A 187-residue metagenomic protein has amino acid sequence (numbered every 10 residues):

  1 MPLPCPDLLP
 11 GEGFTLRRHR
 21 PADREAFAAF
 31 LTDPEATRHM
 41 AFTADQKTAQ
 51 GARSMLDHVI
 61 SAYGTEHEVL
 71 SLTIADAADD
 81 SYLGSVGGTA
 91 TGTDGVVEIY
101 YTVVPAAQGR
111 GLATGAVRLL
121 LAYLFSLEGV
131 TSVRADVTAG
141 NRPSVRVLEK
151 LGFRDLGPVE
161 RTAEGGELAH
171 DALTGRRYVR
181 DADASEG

Functional and structural regions predicted by a protein language model:
M1-R38, S71-G187: Acyl-donor (CoA/ACP) binding surface of acyl/acetyltransferases
T37-H58, L70: Conserved GNAT-fold acetyl-CoA-binding loop/helix
D57-S61, A122: Surface-exposed alpha-helical segments enriched in charged/polar residues
A62-H67: Short loop/turn motifs at secondary-structure junctions and domain boundaries
